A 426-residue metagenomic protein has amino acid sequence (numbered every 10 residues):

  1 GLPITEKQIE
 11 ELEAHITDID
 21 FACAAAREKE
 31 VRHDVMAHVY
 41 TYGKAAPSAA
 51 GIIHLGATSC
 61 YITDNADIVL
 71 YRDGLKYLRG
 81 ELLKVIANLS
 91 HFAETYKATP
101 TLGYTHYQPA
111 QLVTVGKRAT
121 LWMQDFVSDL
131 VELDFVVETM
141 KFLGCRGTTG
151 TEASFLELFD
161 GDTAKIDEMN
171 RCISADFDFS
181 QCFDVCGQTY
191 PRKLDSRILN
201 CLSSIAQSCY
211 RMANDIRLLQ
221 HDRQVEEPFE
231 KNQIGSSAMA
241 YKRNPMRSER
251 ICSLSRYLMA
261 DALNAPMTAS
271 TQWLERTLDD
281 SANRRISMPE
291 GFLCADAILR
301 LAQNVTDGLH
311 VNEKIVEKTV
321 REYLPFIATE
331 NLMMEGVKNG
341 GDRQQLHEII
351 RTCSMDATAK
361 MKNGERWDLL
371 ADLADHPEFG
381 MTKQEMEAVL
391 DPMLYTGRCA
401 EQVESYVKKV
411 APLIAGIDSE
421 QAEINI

Functional and structural regions predicted by a protein language model:
L2-A153, G161-C172, G235-S236, M246-R250 (+4 more regions): A helix-coil-helix interface module used to build multimeric assemblies and to scaffold catalytic/cofactor sites
E10-A14, I62-T63, T101-Y104, L143 (+5 more regions): Short hydrophobic/aromatic-rich motifs at helix boundaries and adjacent loops
R27-R32, S48, R223-Q224, M239-I426: Glycine-rich cofactor/substrate-binding loops
E28, D67-R79, E94, Q108-Q272 (+1 more regions): Charged, flexible cofactor/metal-binding loops and thiol motifs
